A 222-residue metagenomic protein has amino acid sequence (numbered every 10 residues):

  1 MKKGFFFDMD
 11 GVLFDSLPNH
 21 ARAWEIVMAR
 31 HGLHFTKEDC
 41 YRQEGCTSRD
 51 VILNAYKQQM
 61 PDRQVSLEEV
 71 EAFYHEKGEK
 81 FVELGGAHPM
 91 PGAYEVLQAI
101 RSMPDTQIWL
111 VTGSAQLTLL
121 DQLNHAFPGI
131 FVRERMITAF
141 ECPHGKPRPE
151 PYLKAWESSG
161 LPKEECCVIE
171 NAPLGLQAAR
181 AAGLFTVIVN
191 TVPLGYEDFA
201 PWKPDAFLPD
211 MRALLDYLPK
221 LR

Functional and structural regions predicted by a protein language model:
M1-K3, Q98, A115-R222: Asp-based, Mg2+/Mn2+-dependent phosphohydrolase catalytic module
M1-R42: Active-site neighborhood of HAD-like aspartate-dependent phosphohydrolases
V12, T112-S114: Conserved phosphate-coupling serine/threonine residues in phosphotransfer and NTP-handling enzymes
W24, M28, S48-L53, Y74-F81 (+1 more regions): Hydrophobic alpha-helical core bundles mediating ligand binding, dimerization, or RNAP-core interactions
V27-M60, E83: Alpha-helical substrate-recognition element adjacent to the catalytic core
R30-L33, M60-V65, M103-P104, F127-V132 (+1 more regions): Short helix-capping segments at alpha-helix termini
Y56-Q98, P104, L161: Metal-dependent phosphoesterase signature
P104-D105, G183: Glycine-centered short loops/turns at secondary-structure junctions
